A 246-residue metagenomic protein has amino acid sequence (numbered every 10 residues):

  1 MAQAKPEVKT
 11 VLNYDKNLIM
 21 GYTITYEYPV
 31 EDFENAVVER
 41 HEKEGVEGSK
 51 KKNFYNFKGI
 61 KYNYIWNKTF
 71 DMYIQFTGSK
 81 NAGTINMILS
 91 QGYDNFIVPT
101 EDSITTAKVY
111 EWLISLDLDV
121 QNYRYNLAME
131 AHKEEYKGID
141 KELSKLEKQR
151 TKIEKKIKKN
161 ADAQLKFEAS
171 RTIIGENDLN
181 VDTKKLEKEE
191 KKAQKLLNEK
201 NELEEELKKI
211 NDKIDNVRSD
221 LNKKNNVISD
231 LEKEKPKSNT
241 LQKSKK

Functional and structural regions predicted by a protein language model:
A2-T23, N95, Y110, I114 (+4 more regions): Sec-dependent signal peptide cleavage junction
A2-Y93: N-terminal, leucine/charged-rich tether regions that mediate assembly and partner docking in large macromolecular
E27-E31, S103, E204: Soluble non-cytosolic domains of exported or imported proteins
A36-E47, W112-D119, Y123, A163 (+1 more regions): Structured segments of extracytoplasmic/periplasmic soluble domains in secreted or envelope-associated proteins
F76-E154: Soluble oligomerization/assembly scaffold segments of membrane-associated complexes
E142-L197: Extended alpha-helical coiled-coil "stalk/arm" regions that act as elongated linkers or oligomerization scaffolds
R150, I157, Q164, R171 (+6 more regions): Leucine-rich amphipathic alpha-helices with coiled-coil/heptad-repeat character
V181-L231: Amphipathic alpha-helical coiled-coil segments
